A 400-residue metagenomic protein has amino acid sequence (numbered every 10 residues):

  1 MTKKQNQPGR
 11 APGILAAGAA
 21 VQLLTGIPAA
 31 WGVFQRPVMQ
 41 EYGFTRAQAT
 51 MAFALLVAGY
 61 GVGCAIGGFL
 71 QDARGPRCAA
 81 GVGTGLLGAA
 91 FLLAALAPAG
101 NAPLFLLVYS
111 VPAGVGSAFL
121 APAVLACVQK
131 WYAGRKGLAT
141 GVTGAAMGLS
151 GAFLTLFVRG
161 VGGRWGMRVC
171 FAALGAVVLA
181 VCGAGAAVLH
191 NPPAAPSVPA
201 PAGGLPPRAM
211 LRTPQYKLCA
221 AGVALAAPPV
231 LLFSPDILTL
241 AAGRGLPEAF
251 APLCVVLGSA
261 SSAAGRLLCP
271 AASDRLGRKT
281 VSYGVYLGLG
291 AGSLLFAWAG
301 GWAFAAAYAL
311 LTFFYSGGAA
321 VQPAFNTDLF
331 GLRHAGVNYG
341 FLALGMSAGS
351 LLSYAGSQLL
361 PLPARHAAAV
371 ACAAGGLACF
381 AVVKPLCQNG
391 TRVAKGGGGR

Functional and structural regions predicted by a protein language model:
W31-R36, P214-P270: Extracytoplasmic gate region of multi-pass secondary transporters
V38, S117-Y132, A139, G317-F330: Intracellular juxtamembrane helix-capping segments at the cytosolic ends of symmetry-related transmembrane helices
G63-P76, R266-G277: Helix-to-loop junctions at the C-terminal end of transmembrane segments in multipass secondary transporters
G85-A99, G288-G300: C-terminal ends and interior cores of transmembrane alpha-helices in multi-pass membrane transporters/permeases
A102-F119, A224, A303-G317: Hydrophobic core of transmembrane alpha-helices in multi-pass small-molecule transporters, especially MFS/SLC-type
T143-H190: Helix-loop-helix hairpin linking two adjacent transmembrane segments in secondary transporters
F250-P252, V256-S262, L267-F325: C-terminal transmembrane helical hairpin of 12-TM major facilitator-type secondary transporters
L329-L362: A late C-terminal transmembrane helix in Major Facilitator Superfamily
